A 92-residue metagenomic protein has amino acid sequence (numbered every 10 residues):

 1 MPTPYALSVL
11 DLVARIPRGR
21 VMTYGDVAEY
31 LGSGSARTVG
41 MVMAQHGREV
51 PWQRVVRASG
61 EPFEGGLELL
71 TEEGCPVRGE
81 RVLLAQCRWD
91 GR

Functional and structural regions predicted by a protein language model:
M1-R92: Nucleic acid-binding interface residues in structured DNA/RNA-binding domains, emphasizing the DNA-engaging scaffolds
